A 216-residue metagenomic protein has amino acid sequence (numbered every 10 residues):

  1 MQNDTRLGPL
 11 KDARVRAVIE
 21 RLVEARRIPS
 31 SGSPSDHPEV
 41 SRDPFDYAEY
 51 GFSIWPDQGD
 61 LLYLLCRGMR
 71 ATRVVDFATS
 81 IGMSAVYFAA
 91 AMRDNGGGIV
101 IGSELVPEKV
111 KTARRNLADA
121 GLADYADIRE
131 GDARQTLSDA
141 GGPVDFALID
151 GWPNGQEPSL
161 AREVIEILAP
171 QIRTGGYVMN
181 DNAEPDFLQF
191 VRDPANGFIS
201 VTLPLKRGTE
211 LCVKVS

Functional and structural regions predicted by a protein language model:
M1-F146, N154-M179, A183-S216: A short alpha-helical cap/connector motif
D150: Active-site residues of response regulator receiver
